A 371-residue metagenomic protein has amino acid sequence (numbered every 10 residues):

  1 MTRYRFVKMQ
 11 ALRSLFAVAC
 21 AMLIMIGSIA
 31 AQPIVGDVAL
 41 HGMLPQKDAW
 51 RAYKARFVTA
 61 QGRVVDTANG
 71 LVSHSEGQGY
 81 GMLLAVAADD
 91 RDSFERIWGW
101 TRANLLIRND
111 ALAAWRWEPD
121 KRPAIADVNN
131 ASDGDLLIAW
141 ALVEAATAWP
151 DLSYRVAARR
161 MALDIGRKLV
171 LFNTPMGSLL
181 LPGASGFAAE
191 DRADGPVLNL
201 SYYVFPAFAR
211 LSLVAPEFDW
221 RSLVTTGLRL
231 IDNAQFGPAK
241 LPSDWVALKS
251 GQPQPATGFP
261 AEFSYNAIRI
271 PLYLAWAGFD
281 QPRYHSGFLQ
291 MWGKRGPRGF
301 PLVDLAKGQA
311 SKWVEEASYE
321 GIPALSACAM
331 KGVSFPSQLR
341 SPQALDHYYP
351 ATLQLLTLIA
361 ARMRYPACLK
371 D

Functional and structural regions predicted by a protein language model:
M1-Q10: N-terminal secretory signal peptides that target proteins for export/translocation
L15-G27: Bacterial N-terminal signal peptides
I29-P33: Boundary at the C-terminal end of the N-terminal hydrophobic targeting segment
V35-L40, L44, D48, V72-S75 (+5 more regions): Extended ligand-binding clefts on enzyme/binding-domain cores
L40-D135: N-terminal carbohydrate-binding/catalytic regions of secreted carbohydrate-active enzymes
M82-A87, L137-T147, P206-R210, L272-W276 (+1 more regions): Short glycine/serine- and small hydrophobic-enriched flexible loop segments
D89-D92, L105, A146-W149, I165 (+2 more regions): A generic secondary-structure signal for well-formed alpha-helical elements
D110-G166: Substrate-binding cleft of extracellular glycoside hydrolase catalytic domains
